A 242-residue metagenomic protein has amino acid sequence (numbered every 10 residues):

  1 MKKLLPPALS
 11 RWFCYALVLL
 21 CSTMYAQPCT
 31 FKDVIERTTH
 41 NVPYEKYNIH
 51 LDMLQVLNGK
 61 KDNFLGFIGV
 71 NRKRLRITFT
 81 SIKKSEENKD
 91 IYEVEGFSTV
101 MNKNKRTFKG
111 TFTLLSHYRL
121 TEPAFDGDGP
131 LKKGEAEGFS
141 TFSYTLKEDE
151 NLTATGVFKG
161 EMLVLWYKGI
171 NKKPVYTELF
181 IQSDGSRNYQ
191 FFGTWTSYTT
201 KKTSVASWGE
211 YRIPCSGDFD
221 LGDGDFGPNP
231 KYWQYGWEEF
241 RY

Functional and structural regions predicted by a protein language model:
M1-T30: Bacterial Sec-dependent N-terminal signal peptides
C29-Y242: Central antiparallel beta-sheet cores of small beta-barrel/beta-sandwich binding domains
